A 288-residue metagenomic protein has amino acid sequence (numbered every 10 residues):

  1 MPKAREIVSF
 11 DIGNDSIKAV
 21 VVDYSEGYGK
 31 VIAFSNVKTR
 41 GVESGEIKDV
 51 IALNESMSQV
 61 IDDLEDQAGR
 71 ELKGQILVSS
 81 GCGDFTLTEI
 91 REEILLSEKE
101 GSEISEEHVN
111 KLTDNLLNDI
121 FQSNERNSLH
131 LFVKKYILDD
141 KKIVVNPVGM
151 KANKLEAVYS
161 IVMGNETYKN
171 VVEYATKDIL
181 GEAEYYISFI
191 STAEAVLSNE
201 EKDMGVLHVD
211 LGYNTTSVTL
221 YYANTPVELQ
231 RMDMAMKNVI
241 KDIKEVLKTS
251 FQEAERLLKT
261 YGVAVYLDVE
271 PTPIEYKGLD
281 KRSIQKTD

Functional and structural regions predicted by a protein language model:
M1-S16, V20-Q75, S80-V206, P226-V227 (+3 more regions): Nucleotide/phosphate-binding catalytic cleft detector across ATP-hydrolyzing and phosphate-transferring enzymes
N199-Y266: Acidic, glycine-rich loop-and-beta core segments that form the ion-binding/anion-interacting portion of active sites
